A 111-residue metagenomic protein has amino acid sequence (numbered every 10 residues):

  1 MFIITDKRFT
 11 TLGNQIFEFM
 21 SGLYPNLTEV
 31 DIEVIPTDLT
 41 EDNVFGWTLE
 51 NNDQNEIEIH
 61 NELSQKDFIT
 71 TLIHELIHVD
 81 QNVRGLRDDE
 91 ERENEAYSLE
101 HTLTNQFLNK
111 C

Functional and structural regions predicted by a protein language model:
F2-K7, I32-E41: Hydrophobic or amphipathic, alpha-helical segments that drive membrane association/targeting
K7-E29: Zn2+-dependent metallopeptidase catalytic core
L12, I69, R92: Hydrophobic (often cysteine-bearing) scaffold residues that line and stabilize catalytic clefts of nucleotide/cofactor
I35-E56: Catalytic zinc-binding patch centered on the HExxH motif and its immediate surroundings that defines zinc-dependent
T37-E41, N82, H101: Membrane-anchoring alpha-helices and their flanking helix-loop junctions
D53-L72, L86-D88: Short pre-active-site segment immediately N-terminal to the catalytic Zn-binding motif
T71, E75-V79, V83: Catalytic glutamate of the conserved HExxH
D88-C111: Post-HExxH zinc-binding segment in Zn-dependent metallohydrolases
